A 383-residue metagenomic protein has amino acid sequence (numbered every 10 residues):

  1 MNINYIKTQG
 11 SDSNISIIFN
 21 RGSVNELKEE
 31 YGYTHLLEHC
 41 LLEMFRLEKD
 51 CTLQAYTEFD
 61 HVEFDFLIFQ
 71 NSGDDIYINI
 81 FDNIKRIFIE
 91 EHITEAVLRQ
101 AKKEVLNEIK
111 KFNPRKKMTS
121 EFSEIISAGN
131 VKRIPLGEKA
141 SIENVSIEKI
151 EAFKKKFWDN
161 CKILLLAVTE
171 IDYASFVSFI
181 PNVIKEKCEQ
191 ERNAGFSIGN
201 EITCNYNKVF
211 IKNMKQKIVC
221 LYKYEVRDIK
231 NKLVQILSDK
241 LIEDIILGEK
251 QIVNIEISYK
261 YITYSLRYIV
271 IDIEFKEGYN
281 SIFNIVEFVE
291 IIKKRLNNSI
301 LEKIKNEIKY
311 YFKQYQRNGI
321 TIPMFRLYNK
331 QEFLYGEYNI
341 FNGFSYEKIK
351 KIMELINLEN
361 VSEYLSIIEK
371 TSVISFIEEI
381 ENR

Functional and structural regions predicted by a protein language model:
M1: Short, Gly/Pro- and small/polar-rich lid/capping loops
N4-S23, Y33, K162, E189-L247 (+3 more regions): His/Glu-based metal-binding/catalytic segments typifying zinc-dependent metallopeptidases
S16-N25, H35, T57-F66: Glycine-/proline-rich flexible loop or hinge segments
N25-E26, K132-L136, D228: Short small-residue beta-strand/loop micro-motif enriched in glycine and branched aliphatics
L27, Y31: Active-site alpha-helix of zinc metalloproteases
G32-F45: Active-site SXXK
M44-N193, E249-R383: Charge-rich, well-structured scaffold segments of protease-associated domains
